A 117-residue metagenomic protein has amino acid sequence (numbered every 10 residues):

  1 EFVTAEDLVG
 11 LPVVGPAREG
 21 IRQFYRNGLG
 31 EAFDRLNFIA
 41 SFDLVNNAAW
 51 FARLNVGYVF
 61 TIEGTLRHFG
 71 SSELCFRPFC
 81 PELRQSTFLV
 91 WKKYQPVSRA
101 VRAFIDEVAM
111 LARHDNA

Functional and structural regions predicted by a protein language model:
F2-A5, L11-D34, V97-I105, D115: Secondary-structure junction motif
V3, N37, L74: Residue-level signal for pocket-adjacent positions within structured domains
D7, N46-P96: Beta-alpha-beta core module
G15-P16, D34-N47: Short beta-strand-to-loop elements that line the ligand-binding cleft of bilobed periplasmic-binding protein-like
I21, F42, G64: Residue-level "edge-of-site" marker
N27, R53, D106, M110: Short, well-ordered alpha-helices that flank and scaffold nucleotide-derived cofactor binding pockets
M110-A117: Generic C-terminal helix-cap and adjacent flexible tail
